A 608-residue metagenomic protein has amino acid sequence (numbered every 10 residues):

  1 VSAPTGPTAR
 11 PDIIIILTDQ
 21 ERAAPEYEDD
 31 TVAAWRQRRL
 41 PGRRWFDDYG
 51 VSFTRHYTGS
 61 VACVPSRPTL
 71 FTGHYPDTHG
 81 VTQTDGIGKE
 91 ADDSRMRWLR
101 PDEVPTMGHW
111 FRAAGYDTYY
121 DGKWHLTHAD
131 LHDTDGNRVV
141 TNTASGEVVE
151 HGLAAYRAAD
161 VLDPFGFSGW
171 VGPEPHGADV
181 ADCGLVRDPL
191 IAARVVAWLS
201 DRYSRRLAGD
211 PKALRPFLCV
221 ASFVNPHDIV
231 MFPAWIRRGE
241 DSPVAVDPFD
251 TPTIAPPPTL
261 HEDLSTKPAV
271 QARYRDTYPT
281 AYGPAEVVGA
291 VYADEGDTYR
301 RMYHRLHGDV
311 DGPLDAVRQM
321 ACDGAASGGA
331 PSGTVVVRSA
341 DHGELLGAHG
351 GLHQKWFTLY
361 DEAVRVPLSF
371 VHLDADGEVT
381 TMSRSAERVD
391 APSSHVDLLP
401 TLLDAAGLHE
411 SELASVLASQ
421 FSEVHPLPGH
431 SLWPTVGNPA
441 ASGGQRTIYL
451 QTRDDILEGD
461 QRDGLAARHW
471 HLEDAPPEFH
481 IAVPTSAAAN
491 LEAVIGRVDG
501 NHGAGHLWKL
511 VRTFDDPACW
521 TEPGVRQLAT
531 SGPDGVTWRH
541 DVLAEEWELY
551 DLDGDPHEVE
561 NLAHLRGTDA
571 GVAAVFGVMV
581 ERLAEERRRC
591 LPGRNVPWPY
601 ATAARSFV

Functional and structural regions predicted by a protein language model:
V1-P11, T18, A23, S52 (+5 more regions): Long, internal low-complexity/basic segments
I15-T18, R22-T106, W110, Y116 (+1 more regions): Active-site segment of extracytoplasmic enzymes that catalyze sulfate/phosphate-ester chemistry
A33-R39, Y57-V61, M96-V104, G296 (+7 more regions): A short beta-strand-to-alpha-helix junction
R39-P41, L70, K123, T127-L131 (+5 more regions): Polar, surface-exposed loop/tail segments that function as active-site lids or cofactor/substrate-recognition elements
T54, S66-R67, A114, H128-G177 (+6 more regions): Core domains of carbohydrate- and sulfate-ester-processing enzymes
T72-A193, A197-L214, V230-A234, S242: Catalytic-site neighborhoods of secreted/periplasmic enzymes that process anionic sulfate/phosphate groups
L126, R237, Y360-D361, T452-A563: C-terminal, low-complexity/hydrophilic appendages and adjacent surface loops of extracellular/periplasmic anionic
Q319-M382, A391-S394: Histidine-centered active-site microenvironments of extracellular/periplasmic hydrolases and transferases
